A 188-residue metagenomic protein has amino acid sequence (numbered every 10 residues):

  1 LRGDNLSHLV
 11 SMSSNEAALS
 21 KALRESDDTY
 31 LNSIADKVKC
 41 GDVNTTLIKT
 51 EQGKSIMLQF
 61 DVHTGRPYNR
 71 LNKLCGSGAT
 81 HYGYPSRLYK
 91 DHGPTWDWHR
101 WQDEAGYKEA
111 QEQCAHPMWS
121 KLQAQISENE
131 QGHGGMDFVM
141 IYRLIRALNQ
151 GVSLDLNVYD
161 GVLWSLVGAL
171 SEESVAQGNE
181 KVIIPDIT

Functional and structural regions predicted by a protein language model:
L1-N69, K73: Rossmann-like dinucleotide-binding domain that binds NAD(P)(H)
P67-P85, K90-T188: C-terminal helical cap and adjacent loop that interface with cofactors, partners, or active-site loops
